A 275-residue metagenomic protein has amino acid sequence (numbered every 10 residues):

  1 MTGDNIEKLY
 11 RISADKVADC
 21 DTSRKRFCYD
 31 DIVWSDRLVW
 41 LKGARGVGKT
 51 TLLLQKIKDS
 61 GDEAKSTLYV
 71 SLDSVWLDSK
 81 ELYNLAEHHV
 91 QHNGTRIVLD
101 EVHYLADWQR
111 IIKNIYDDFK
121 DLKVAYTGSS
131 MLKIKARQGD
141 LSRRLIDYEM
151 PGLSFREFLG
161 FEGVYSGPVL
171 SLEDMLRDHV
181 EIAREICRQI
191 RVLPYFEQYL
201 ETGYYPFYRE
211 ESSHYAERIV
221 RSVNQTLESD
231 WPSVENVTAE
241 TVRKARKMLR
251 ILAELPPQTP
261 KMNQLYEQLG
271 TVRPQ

Functional and structural regions predicted by a protein language model:
M1-D31: N-terminal pre-Walker A segment at the start of P-loop NTPase domains
T2-S13, Y165-Q275: Interdomain hinge/linker elements that couple catalytic modules in large macromolecular machines
L41: Hydrophobic anchor at the beta1->P-loop junction of P-loop NTPases
R45-G46: Walker A (P-loop) phosphate-binding loop of P-loop NTPases
K49-T50: Conserved lysine of the Walker
A64-N93: Short glycine-rich substrate-engagement loop in P-loop NTPases that contacts/grips substrate
V98, K123-S129, E149, F158: Structural recognition of the conserved hydrophobic beta-strand(s) that form the central parallel beta-sheet of P-loop
L132-D147, G160-G163: Short regulatory helix/loop adjacent to the ATP-binding pocket of P-loop NTPases
